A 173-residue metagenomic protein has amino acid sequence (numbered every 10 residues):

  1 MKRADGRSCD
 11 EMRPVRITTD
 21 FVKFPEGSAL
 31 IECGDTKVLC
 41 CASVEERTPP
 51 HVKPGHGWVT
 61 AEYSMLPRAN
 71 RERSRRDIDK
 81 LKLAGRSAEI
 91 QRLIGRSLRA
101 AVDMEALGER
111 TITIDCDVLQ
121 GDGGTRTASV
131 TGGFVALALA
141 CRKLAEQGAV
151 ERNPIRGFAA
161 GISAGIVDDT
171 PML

Functional and structural regions predicted by a protein language model:
M1-E32: Short, Gly/Pro- and small/polar-rich lid/capping loops
K2-R7, P14, M104-T111, E146-N153: Flexible, glycine/charged-enriched surface loops at secondary-structure junctions
V15-T18, F24-G27, E45-R47, R99-A100 (+2 more regions): Glycine-rich, charged/polar anion/phosphate-binding loops that engage phosphate groups from diverse ligands
F21, E26-L107: Glycine-rich, flexible beta-strand/loop modules in the N-terminal catalytic cores of phosphate-handling
G27-I31, T125-V130: Conserved phosphate/anionic-ligand binding catalytic regions in large, soluble enzymes, centered on
D79-L83, C116-T125: A short glycine/serine-rich beta->alpha loop
G85, A106-E109, G124-A128, A138 (+2 more regions): A structural signal for small-residue-enriched, beta-sheet-centric alpha/beta enzyme cores and oligomeric scaffold folds
I94-L98, G133-C141: Buried hydrophobic packing segments
